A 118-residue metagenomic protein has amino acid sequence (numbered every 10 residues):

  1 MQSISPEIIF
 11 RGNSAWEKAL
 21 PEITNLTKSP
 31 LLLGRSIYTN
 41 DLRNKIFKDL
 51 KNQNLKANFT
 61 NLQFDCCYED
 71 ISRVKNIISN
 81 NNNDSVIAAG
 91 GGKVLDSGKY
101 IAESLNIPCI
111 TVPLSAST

Functional and structural regions predicted by a protein language model:
M1-S85: ATP/NTP phosphate-donor binding region
Y68-T118: Glycine/threonine-rich beta-strand-loop-alpha-helix active-site module that forms ligand/phosphate-binding
